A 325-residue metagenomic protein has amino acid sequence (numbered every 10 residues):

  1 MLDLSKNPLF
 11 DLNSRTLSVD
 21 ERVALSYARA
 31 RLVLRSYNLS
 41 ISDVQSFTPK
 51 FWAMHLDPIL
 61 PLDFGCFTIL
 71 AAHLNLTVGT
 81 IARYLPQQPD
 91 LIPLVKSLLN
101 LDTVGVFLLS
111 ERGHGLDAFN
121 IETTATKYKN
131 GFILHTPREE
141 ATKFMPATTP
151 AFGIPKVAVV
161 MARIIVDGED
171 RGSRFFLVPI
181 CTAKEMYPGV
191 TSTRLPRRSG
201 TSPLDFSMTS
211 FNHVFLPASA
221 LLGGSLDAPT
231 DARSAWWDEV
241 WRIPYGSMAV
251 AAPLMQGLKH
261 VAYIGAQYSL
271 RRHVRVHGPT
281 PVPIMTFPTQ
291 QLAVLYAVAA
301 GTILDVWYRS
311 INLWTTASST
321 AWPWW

Functional and structural regions predicted by a protein language model:
M1-V104, G115-L116, K127-I133, T316-A321: Amphipathic, small/basic residue-rich leader segments at the start of a protein or domain
D102-L109, V190-T193: Short Pro/Gly-enriched beta-strand edge/turn motifs at strand-loop
L109-D117, E140-T142: Sensory/regulatory domains in signal-transduction proteins
A118-N120, G153-P155, D170-R171, L204-F206: Short, solvent-exposed loop/turn segments at the edges of secondary structure
I121, F144-T148, L195-R197: Short beta-alpha junctions and helix-cap segments that line functional grooves
E122-T126: Hydrophobic/aromatic beta-strand elements that line small-molecule binding cavities or substrate pockets in beta-rich
K127-T136, R171, V178-W325: Internal glycine-rich alpha/beta core junctions
I133-T191: A short core secondary-structure module
